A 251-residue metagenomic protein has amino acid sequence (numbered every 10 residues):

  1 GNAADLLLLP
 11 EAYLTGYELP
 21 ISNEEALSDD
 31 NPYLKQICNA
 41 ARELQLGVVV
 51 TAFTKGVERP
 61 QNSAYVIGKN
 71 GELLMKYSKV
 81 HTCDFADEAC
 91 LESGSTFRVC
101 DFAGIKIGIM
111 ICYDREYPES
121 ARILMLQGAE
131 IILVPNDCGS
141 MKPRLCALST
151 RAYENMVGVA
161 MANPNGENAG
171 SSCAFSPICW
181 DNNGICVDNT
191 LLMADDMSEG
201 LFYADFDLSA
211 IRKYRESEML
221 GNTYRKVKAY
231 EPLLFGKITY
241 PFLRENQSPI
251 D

Functional and structural regions predicted by a protein language model:
G1-K76, R122, C138-N155: Cys-nucleophile CN-hydrolase/nitrilase-fold catalytic domain and related Cys-dependent amidase chemistry that acts on
D5-L6, I107, I131: Structural motif
Y13, N70, E116, M197 (+1 more regions): A generic "binding-loop/recognition-motif" signal
L14, C83, S209-A210: Active-site/binding-pocket entry motifs
D30-V49, E116-Y203: CN hydrolase (nitrilase-like) catalytic-core segments centered on the catalytic cysteine and neighboring Lys/Glu
K55-Q127, N136, S140-T150, E154-V157 (+2 more regions): Active-site catalytic loop in hydrolytic enzyme cores
V99, P164-D251: C-terminal beta-strand edge segments of enzyme domains
